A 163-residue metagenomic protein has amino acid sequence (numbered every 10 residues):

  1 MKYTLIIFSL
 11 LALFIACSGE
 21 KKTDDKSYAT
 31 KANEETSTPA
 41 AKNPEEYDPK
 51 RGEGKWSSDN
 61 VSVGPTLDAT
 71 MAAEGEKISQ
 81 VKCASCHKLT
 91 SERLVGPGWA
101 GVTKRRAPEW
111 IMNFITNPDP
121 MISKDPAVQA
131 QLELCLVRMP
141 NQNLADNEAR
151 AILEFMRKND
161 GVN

Functional and structural regions predicted by a protein language model:
M1-I15: Sec-dependent bacterial lipoprotein signal peptides
C17-K21: Bacterial signal peptide processing site
T30-I78: Electrostatic cytochrome c docking/interface patches
M71, S79-K82, T90, R138 (+1 more regions): Short pre-active-site segment immediately N-terminal to redox-active cysteine/selenocysteine motifs in thiol-based
A72, E76, H87-N117: Gly/Gly-Pro-rich "capping" loops immediately C-terminal to redox-active cysteine motifs in periplasmic/lumenal
H87, D119, M156-D160: Protein kinase-like catalytic domain
L94-V102, D119-E148: Axial heme c-ligation environment in periplasmic c-type cytochrome domains
E109-F114, V137-N163: C-terminal capping alpha-helices of c-type cytochrome domains
